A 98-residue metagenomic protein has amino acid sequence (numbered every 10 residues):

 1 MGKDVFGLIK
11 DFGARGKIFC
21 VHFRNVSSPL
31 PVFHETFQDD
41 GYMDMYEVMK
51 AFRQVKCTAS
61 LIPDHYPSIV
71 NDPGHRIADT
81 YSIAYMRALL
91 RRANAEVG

Functional and structural regions predicted by a protein language model:
M1-G98: Histidine-acidic metal/acid-base catalytic patches
